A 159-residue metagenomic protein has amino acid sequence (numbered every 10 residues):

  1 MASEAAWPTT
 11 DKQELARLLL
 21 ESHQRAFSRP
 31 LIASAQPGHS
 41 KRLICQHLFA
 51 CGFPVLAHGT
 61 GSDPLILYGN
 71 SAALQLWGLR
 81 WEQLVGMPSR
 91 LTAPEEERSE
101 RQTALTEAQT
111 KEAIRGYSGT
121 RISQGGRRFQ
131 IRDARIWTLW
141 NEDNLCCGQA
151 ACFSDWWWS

Functional and structural regions predicted by a protein language model:
M1-A33: Short, low-complexity N-terminal regulatory "tails/caps" that precede and couple sensory modules
Q24-L31, P37, C51-G59: Short charge-dense sequence patches
S28-P30, K41, K111: Short loop/turn hinge sites at secondary-structure boundaries
A35-C45: Acidic, metal-coordinating catalytic segment for phosphate/diphosphate chemistry, firing primarily on the Nudix
L43-S159: Sensory/regulatory domains in signal-transduction proteins
